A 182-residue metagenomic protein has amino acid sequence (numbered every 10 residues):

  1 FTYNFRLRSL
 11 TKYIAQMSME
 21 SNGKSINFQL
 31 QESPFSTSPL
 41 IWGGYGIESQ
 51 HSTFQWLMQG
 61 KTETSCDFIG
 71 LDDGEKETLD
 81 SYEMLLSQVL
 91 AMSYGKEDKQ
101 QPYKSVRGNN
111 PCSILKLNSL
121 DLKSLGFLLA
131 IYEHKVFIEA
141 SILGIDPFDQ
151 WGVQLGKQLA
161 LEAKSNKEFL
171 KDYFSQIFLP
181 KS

Functional and structural regions predicted by a protein language model:
F1-S182: A SIS-like phosphosugar-recognition module
